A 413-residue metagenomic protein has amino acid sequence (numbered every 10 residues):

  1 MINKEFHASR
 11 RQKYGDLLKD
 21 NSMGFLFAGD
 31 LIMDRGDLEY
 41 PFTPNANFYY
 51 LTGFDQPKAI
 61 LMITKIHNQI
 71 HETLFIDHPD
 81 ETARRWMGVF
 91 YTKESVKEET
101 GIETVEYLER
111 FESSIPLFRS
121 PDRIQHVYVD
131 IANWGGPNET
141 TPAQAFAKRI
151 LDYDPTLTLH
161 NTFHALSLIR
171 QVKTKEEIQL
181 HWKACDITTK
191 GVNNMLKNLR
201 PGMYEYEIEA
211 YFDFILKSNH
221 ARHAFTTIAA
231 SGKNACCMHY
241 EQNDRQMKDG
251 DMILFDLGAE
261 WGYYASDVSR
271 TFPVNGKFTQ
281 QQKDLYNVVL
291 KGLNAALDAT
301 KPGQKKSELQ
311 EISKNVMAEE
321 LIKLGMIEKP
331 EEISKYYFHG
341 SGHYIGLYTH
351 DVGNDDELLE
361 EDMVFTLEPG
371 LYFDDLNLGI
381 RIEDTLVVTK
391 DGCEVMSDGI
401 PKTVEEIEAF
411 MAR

Functional and structural regions predicted by a protein language model:
M1-R413: Active-site neighborhoods and metal-handling regions in enzymes and metal-associated proteins
